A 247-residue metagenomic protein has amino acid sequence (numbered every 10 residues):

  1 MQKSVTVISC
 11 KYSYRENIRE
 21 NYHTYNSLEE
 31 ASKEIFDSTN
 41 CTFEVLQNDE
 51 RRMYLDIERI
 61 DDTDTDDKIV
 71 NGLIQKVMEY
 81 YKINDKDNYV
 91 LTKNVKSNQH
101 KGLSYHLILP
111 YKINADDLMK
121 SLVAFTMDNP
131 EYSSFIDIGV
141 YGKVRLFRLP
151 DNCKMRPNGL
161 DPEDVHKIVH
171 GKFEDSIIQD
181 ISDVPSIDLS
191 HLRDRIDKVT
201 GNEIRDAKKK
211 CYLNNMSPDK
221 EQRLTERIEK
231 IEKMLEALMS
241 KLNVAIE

Functional and structural regions predicted by a protein language model:
M1-Y105, L109-Y132, F147, C153 (+1 more regions): Signature for HUH/AEP ssDNA processing cores
S38, Y80, V184-I187, V199-N202 (+3 more regions): Surface-exposed polar/charged interaction patches
H106, R145-R148, R156, K167 (+3 more regions): Basic side chains
S121, L160-E163, L242: General "foldedness" signal
P130-N215: Catalytic "initiation/cleavage/transfer" segments centered on a nucleophilic residue and adjacent nucleic-acid-engaging
S217, E221-L224, I228-I231, L235-L238 (+1 more regions): Heptad-repeat coiled-coil amphipathic alpha-helices that mediate oligomerization/assembly
